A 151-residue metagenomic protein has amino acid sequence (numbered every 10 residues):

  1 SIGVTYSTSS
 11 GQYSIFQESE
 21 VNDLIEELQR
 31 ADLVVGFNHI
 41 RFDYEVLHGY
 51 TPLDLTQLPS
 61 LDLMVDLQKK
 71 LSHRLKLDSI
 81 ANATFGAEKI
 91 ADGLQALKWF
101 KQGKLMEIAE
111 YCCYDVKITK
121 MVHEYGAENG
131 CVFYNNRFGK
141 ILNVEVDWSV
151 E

Functional and structural regions predicted by a protein language model:
S1-S9: Acidic, metal-ligating active-site segments
G3, A81, D115, T119: A residue-level signal for conserved active-site and pocket-lining positions in enzyme catalytic cores
S9-S79: Conserved DEDDh/DEDDy metal-dependent 3′-5′ exonuclease domain
L75-I90: A polyampholytic, Gly/Pro-enriched intrinsically disordered region
N82-F85, E145-E151: Anionic, Ser/Thr-rich low-complexity intrinsically disordered regions
A87-V144: Acidic, Mg2+-coordinating catalytic module of metal-dependent nucleases/exonucleases that use a two-metal-ion mechanism
